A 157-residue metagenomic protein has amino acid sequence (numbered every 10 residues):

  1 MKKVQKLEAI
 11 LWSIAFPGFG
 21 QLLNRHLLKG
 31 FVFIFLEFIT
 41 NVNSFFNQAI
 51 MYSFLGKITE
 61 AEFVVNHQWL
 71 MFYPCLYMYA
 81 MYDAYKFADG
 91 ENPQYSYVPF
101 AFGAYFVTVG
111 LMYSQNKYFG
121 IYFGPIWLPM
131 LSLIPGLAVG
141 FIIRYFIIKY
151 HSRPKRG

Functional and structural regions predicted by a protein language model:
M1, W12-K29: Membrane interfacial helix-start motif at the N-side
M1-A9, E37-G157: Transmembrane helix recognition focused on a "late"/terminal membrane span
G30-E37: Short hydrophobic alpha-helical segments that form membrane-spanning helices or hydrophobic packing faces of helical
